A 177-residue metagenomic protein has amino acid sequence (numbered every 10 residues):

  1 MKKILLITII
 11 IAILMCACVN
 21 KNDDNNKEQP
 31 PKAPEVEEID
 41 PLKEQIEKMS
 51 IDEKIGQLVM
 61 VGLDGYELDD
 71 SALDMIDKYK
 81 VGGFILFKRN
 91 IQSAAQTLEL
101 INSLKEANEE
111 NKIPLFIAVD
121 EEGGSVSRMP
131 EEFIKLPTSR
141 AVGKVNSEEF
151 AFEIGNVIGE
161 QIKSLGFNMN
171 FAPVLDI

Functional and structural regions predicted by a protein language model:
M1-I4, T8-I9: Positively charged n-region of N-terminal signal peptides that target proteins for export
K2, V19-N20: C-terminal non-catalytic regions of proteins with extracellular/luminal or membrane-system context
L14-A17: C-terminal motif of bacterial Sec signal peptides marking the signal peptidase cleavage site
N20-M49, K54-G56: N-terminal, intrinsically disordered, polar/charged segments of Gram-positive cell-envelope systems that serve as
I39, D69-D70, L98: Structural motif corresponding to alpha-helix initiation and N-cap regions
V61-G62, E67, A72: Domain-core and long-helix interface of multi-subunit machines
M75-I177: Enzymes and membrane/adaptor proteins characterized by extended Gly/Ser/Thr/Asp/Glu-rich, aromatic-dotted
